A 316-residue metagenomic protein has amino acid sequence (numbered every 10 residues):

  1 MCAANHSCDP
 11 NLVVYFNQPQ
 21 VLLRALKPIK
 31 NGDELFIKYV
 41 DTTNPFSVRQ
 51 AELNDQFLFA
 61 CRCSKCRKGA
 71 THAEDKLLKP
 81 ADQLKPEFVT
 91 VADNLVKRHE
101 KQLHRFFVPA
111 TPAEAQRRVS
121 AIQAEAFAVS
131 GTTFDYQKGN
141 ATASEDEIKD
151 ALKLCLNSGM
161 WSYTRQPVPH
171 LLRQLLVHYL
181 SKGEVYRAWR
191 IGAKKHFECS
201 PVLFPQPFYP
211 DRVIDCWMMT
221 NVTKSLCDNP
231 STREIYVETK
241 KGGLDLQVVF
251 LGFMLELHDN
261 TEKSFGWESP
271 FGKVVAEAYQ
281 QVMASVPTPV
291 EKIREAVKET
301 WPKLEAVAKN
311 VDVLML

Functional and structural regions predicted by a protein language model:
A3-Y163: C-terminal SET catalytic tail plus cysteine-rich post-SET Zn-binding segment of SAM-dependent SET-domain
A126-K138, L176-E184, L203, T220 (+2 more regions): Short coil/turn linking the two alpha-helices of tandem helical-hairpin repeats
A128-V129, R165-V168, L172, C216 (+1 more regions): TPR repeat positional signature
D135-L154, K182-H196, G243-G252: Helix-turn-helix repeat elements of alpha-solenoid scaffolds
S144, W161-T164, V168, R187-A188 (+3 more regions): Residues that mark the junctions of alpha-helical repeat units in TPR/alpha-solenoid scaffolds
L152-G159, K194-P201, L255-D259: Amphipathic alpha-helical segments of tetratricopeptide repeats
R212-I214, L255-L316: Eukaryote-biased recognition of C-terminal alpha-helical segments
V237-F265: TPR/TPR-like (Sel1-like) alpha-helical repeat modules
